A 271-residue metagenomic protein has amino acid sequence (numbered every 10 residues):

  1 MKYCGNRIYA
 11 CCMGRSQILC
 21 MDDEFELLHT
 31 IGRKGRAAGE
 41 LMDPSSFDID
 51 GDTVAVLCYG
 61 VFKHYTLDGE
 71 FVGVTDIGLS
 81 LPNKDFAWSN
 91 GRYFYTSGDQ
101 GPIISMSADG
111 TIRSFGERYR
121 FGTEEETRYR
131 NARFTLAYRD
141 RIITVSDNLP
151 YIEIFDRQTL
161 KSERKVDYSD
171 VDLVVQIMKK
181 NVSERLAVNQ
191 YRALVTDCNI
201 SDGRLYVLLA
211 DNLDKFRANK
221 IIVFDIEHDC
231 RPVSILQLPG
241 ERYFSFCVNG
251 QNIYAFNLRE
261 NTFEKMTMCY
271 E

Functional and structural regions predicted by a protein language model:
M1, L41-S46, S80-S89, R130-F134 (+2 more regions): Repeated scaffold domains used in trafficking and secretory/extracellular systems, primarily beta-propellers
G5-N6, G51-D52, N90-R92, R139-R141 (+2 more regions): Short coil/turn segments that connect the beta-strands within blades of beta-propeller domains
A10-G14, V56-G60, Y95-D99, T144-D147 (+2 more regions): Conserved beta-strand positions in repeat-built beta-propeller and related beta-rich domains
I18-L19, Q100-S105, L149-E153, K215-I222 (+1 more regions): Structural motif
D22-E26, T66-E70, M106-G110, D156-T159 (+2 more regions): Short loop/turn segments that connect beta-strands within beta-propeller blades
H29-G39, I112-R128, E163-Q190, L236-G240: Surface-exposed loop and turn segments in beta-propeller and other repeat-based domains that flank or scaffold
R185-I226: Loop/turn-rich, solvent-exposed surfaces of beta-rich toroidal or solenoidal domains
F244-E271: Blade-level signature of beta-propeller repeat domains, shared across WD40, Kelch, NHL, RCC1 and BNR/Asp-box propellers
